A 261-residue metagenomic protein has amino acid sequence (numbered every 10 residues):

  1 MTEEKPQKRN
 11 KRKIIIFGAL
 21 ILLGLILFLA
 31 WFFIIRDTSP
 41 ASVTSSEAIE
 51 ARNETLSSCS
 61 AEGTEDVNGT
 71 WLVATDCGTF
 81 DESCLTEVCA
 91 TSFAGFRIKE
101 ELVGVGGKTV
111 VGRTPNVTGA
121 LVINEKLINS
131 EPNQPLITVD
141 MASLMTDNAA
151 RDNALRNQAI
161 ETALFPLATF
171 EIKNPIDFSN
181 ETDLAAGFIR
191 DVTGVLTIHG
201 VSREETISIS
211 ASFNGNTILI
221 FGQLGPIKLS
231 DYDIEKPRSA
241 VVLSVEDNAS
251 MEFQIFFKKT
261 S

Functional and structural regions predicted by a protein language model:
T2-S261: Low-complexity, acidic/polar, glycine-enriched regions of mature
